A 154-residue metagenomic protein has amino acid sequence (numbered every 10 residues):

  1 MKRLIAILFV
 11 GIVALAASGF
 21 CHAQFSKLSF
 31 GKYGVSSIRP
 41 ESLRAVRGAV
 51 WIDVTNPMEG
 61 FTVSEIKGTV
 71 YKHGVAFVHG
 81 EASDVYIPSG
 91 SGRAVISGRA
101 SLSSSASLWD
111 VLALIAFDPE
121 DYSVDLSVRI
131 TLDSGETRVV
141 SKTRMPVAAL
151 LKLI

Functional and structural regions predicted by a protein language model:
M1-L4: Positively charged n-region of N-terminal signal peptides that target proteins for export
L8-A16: Bacterial N-terminal signal peptides
C21-A49: Low-complexity, acidic Ser/Thr/Pro/Gly-rich terminal tails and inter-domain linkers that flank the onset of structured
V54-N56: Short solvent-exposed capping/turn motifs at the termini of beta-strands
E59-K67, H79-E81: Short, hydrophobic/aromatic beta-strand segments
V70-K72: Conserved aromatic beta-strand anchor motif in extracellular beta-sandwich/beta-rich domains
G74-D110: Intrinsically disordered, low-complexity Pro/Gly/Ser/Thr-rich segments with frequent PxxP/GP/PP motifs and embedded
S104-I154: Terminal connector regions
